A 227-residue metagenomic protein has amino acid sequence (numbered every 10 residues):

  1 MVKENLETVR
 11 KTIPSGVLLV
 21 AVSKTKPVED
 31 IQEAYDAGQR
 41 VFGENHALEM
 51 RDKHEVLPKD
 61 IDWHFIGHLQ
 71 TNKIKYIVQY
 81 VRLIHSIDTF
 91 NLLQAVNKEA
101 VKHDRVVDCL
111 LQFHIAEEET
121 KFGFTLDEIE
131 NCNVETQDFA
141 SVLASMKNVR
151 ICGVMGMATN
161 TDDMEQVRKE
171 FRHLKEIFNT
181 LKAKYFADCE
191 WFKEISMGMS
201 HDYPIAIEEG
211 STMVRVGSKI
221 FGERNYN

Functional and structural regions predicted by a protein language model:
M1-E176, T180-H201, I207-E209, F221-E223: Conserved alpha/beta-domain cores
T212-M213: Divalent-metal-activated hydrolytic enzyme cores
S218: Glycine/alanine-rich phosphate-binding loops at beta-alpha junctions
N227: Active-site loop ensemble at the mouth of alpha/beta enzyme cores that anchors a bound cofactor
